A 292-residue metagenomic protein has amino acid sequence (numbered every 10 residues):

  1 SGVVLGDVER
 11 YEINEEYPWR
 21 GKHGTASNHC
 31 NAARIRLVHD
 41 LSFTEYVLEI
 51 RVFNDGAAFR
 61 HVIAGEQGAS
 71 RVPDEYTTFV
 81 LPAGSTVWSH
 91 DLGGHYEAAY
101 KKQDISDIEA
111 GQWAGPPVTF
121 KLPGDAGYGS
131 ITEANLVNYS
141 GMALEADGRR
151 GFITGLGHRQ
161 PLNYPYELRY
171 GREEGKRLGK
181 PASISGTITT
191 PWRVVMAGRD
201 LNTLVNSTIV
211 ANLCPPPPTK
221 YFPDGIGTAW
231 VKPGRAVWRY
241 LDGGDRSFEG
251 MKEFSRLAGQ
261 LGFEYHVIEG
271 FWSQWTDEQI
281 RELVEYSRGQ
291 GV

Functional and structural regions predicted by a protein language model:
S1-C214: N-terminal accessory beta-strand-rich subdomains and adjacent acidic, glycine-rich linkers that precede catalytic cores
V47, Y221-G225, M251-F254: Short, charged beta->alpha transition segments
D104, T219, E282-L283: Short alpha-helical interface elements
D107-E109, Y221-G225, H266: Short, surface-exposed, polar/charged, turn-prone segments marking secondary-structure boundaries
I184-D200, I226, E253-L257, G262-E264 (+1 more regions): Charged, low-complexity, helix/coiled-coil-prone segments
G186-T187, L204-S247: Mobile, glycine- and charge-enriched loop segments and immediately flanking short secondary-structure elements within
W230-V292: Substrate-binding cleft of carbohydrate-active enzyme catalytic domains
